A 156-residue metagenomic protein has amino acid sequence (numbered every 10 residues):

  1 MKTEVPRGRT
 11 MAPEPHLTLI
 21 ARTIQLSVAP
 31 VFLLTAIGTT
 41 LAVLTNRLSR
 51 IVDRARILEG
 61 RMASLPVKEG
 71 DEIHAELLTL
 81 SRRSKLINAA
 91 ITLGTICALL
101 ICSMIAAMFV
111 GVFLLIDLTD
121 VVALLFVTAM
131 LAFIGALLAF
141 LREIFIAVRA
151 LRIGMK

Functional and structural regions predicted by a protein language model:
K2-K156: Cytosol-facing regions at membranes
